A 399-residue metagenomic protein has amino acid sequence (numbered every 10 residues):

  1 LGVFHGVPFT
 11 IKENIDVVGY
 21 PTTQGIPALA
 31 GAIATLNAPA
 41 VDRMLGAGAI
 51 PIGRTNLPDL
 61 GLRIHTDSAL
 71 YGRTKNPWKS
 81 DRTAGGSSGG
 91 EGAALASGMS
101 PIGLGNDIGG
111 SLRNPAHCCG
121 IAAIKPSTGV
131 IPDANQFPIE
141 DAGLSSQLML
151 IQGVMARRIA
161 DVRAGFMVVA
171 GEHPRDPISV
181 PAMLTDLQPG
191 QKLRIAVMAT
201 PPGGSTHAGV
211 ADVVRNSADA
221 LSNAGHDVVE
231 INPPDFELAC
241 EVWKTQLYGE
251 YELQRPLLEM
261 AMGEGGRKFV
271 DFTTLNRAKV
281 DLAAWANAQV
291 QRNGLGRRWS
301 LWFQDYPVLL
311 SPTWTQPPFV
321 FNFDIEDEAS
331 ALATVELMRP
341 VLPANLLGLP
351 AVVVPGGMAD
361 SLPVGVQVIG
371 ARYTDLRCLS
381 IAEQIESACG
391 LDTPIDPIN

Functional and structural regions predicted by a protein language model:
L1-G109, D219-G225, I231, L309: Gly/Ser-rich catalytic/binding loops embedded in alpha/beta enzyme cores
F4-Q24, P189-M198, Q246-S300, P350-P363: Short helix-loop capping/hinge segments that flank enzyme active sites or metal/cofactor-binding pockets
G6, G46, I50, S100-P101 (+1 more regions): Glycine-rich, small-residue loops and helix-cap segments that act as flexible hinges at active-site edges
T22-G31, H207-A208, F319-D327: Glycine/threonine-rich flexible loop motifs
L29-A32, L150-R157, N276-V280, I369: Short, well-ordered beta-strand elements within core beta-sheets of diverse protein domains
K125-D212, D235, C389-N399: A short helix-breaking turn/cap at a secondary-structure junction
V162, I195, L221, A288 (+1 more regions): Residue-level signal for inorganic ion chemistry
A208-N232, R255-A261, W285-Y306, T334-V335 (+1 more regions): Acyltransferase
